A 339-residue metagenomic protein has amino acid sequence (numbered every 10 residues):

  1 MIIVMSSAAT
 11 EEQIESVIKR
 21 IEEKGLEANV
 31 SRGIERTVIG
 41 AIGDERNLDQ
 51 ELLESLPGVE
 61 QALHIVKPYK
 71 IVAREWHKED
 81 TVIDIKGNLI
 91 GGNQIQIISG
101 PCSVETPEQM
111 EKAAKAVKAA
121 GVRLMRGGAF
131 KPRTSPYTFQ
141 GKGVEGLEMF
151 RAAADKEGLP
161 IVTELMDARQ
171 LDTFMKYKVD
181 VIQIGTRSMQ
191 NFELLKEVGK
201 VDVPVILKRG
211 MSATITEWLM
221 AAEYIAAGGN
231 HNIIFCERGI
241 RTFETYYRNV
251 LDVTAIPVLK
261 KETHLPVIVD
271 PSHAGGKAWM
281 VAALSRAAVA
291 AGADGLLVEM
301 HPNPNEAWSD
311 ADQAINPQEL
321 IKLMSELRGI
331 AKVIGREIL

Functional and structural regions predicted by a protein language model:
M1-I97: Non-catalytic terminal accessory/regulatory regions of metabolic enzymes
S6, K142, L159-R169, D180-N191 (+3 more regions): Catalytic beta/alpha-barrel core
A8, I95-K112, P136-G141, P160-L165 (+3 more regions): Active-site mouth loops of central-metabolism enzymes
L53, G100, M125, F174 (+3 more regions): Conserved, mostly hydrophobic/aromatic
R74-E79, S135-M149, A168-D172, T186-D202 (+3 more regions): Active-site-adjacent beta->alpha loops and helix N-cap segments on the catalytic face of soluble alpha/beta enzymes
I85, V201-M300: Catalytic alpha/beta core domains of metabolic enzymes, predominantly
R126-V144, H301-D312: Glycine-rich, proline-tolerant flexible connector loops at the mouths of alpha/beta enzymes
F139-T163, E197-P204, V253-V267, Q313-R336: Alpha-helix-loop-beta-strand connector modules within alpha/beta enzyme cores
